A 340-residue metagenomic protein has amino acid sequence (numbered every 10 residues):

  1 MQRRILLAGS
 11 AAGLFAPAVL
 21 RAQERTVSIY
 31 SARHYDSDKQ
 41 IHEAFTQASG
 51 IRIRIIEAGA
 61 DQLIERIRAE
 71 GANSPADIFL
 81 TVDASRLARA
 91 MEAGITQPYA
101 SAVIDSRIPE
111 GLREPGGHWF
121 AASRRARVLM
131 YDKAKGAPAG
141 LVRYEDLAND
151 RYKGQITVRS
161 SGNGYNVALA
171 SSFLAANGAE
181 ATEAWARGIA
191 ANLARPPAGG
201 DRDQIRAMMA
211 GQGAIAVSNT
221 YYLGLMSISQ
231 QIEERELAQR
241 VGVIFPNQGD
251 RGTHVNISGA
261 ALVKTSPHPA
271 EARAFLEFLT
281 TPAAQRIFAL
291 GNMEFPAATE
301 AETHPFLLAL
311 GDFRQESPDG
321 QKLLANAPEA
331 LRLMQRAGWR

Functional and structural regions predicted by a protein language model:
I5-A22: N-terminal export signals
A22-A88: Early extracytoplasmic/lumenal segment of secretory-pathway proteins
S74-F79, Q97-L129, K133, E145 (+1 more regions): A structural signal for short loop-to-beta-strand junctions that line the ligand-binding cleft of periplasmic/secreted
L87-I95, E114-V142, A170-L174, V255-A261: Periplasmic solute-binding protein
K135-V142, L174-T182, S266-A272: Short helix-loop capping/hinge motifs at secondary-structure junctions, enriched in acidic/polar residues
S161, Y165-A168, S172, N177-P246: Ligand-binding pocket segment of bilobal, Venus flytrap-like solute-binding proteins
S258-P318: Mature extracytoplasmic/periplasmic domains
P305-R340: Extracellular/periplasmic bilobal clamshell ligand-binding domains
